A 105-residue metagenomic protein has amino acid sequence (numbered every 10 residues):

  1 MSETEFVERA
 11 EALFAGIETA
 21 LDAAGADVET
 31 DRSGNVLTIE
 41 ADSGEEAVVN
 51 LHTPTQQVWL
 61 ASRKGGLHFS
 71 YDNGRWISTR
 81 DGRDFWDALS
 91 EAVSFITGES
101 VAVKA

Functional and structural regions predicted by a protein language model:
M1-A105: N-terminal intrinsically disordered, cationic/polar leader segments that include organellar targeting peptides
